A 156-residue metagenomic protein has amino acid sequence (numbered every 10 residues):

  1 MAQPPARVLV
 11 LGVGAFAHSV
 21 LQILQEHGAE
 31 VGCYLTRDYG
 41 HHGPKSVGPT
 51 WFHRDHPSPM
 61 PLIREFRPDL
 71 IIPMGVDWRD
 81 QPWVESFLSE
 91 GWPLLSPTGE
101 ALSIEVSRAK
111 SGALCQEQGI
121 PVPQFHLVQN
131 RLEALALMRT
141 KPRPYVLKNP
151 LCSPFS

Functional and structural regions predicted by a protein language model:
M1-E100, L132: ATP-binding N-terminal substructure of ATP-dependent carboxylate-amine bond-forming enzymes
A2-Q3, I63, E117-G119, M138-T140 (+1 more regions): Solvent-exposed alpha-helices and their adjacent loops that cap or buttress functional pockets in soluble metabolic
A29, G91-P93, I120-P123, R143-P144: A structural micro-motif
M74, V128, K148: Conserved residues at the C-terminal ends of beta-strands
P82-E85, E105-R108, S156: Short, conserved acidic/polar surface loops in the N-terminal third of protein domains
G99-K141: Glycine-/Pro-rich loop/turn segments that contact NAD(P) or position catalytic residues in Rossmann-like domains
V122-F125, Y145-S156: Glycine-rich phosphate-binding loop of ATP-grasp-fold ATP-dependent ligases
